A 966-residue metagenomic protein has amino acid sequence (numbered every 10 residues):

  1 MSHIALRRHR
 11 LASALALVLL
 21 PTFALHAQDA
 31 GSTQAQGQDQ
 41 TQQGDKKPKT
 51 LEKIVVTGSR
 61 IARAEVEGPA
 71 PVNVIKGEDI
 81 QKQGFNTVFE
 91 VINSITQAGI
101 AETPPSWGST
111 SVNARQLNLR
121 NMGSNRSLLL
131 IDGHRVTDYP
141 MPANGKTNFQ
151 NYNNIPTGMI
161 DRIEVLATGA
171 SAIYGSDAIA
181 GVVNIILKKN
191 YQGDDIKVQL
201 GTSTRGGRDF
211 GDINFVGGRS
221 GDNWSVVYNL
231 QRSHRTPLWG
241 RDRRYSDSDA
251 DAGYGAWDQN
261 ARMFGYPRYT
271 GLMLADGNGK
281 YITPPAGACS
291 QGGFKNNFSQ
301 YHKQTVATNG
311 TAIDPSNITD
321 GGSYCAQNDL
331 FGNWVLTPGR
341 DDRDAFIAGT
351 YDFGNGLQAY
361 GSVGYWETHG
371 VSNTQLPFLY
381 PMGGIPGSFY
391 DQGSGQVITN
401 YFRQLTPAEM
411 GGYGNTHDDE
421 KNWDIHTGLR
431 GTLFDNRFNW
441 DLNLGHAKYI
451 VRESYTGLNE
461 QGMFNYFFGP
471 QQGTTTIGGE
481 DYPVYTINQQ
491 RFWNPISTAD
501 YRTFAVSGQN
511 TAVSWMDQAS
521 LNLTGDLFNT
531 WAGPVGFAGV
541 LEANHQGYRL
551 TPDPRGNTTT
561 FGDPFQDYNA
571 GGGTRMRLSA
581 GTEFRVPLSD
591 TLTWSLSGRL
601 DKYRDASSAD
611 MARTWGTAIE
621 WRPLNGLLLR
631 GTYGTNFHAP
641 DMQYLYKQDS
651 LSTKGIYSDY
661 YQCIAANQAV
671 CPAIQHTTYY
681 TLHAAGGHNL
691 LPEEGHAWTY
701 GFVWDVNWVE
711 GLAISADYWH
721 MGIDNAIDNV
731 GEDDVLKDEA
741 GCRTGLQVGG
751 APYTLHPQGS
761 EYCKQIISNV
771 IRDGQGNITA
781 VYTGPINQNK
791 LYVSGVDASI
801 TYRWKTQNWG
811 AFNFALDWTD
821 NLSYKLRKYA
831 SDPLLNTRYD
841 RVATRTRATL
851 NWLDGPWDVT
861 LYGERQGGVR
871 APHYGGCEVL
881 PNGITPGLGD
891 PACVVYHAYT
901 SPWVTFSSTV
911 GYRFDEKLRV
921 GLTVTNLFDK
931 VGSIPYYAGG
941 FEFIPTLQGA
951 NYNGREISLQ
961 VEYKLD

Functional and structural regions predicted by a protein language model:
M1-N93, N214, G218, N355 (+2 more regions): N-terminal Sec signal peptide and the immediately downstream disordered periplasmic leader that contains the TonB box
A64, F89, N93-R135: Extracytoplasmic beta-strand/coil segments of soluble accessory domains associated with Gram-negative outer-membrane
V88-I95, R115-N118, Q150-N153, D177-V198 (+1 more regions): N-terminal periplasmic accessory domains that precede and gate Gram-negative outer-membrane beta-barrel machines
H134-A167: Short acidic/polar hinge/loop motifs at secondary-structure boundaries that mediate gating or recognition
N144, T236-L238, S248-G253, G293-R340 (+6 more regions): Surface-exposed, low-complexity loop segments enriched in small/polar and acidic residues
N223-V226, G356-A359, N436-W440, V535 (+7 more regions): Repeated loop/turn-to-beta-strand initiation elements of outer-membrane beta-barrel proteins
S652, G810-R913, F928: C-terminal beta-barrel architecture of Gram-negative outer-membrane proteins
G722-N725, L822-K825, G863-N882, G911-D966: C-terminal beta-signal and adjacent terminal beta-strands/loops of Gram-negative outer-membrane beta-barrel proteins
